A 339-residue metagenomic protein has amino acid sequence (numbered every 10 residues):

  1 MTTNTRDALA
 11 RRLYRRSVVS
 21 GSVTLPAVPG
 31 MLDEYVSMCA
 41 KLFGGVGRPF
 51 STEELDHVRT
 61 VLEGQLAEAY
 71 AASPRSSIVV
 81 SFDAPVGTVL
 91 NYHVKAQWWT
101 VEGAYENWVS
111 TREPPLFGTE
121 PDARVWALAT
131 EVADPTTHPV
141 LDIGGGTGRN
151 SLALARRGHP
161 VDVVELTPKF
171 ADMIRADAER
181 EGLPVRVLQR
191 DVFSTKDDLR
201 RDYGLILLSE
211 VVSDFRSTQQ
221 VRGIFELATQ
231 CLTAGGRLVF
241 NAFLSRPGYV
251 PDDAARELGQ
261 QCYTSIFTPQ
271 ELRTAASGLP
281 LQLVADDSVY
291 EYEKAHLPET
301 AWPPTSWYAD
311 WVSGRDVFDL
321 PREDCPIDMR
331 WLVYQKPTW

Functional and structural regions predicted by a protein language model:
M1-V132, T147-R157, V164-E181, Q189-T195 (+1 more regions): Class I (Rossmann-like) S-adenosyl-L-methionine-dependent methyltransferase catalytic domain, capturing the SAM-binding
T136-G146: Conserved class I S-adenosyl-L-methionine
D197-I206: A short acidic, Gly/Pro-enriched loop at the edge of an enzyme's catalytic core that lines a small-molecule cofactor
L208-V211: A short beta-strand submotif of the Rossmann-like class I SAM-dependent methyltransferase core that lines
D214-L227: A short, conserved alpha-helix within the catalytic core of class I
R216, L232-T233: Helix-to-beta-strand junctions that scaffold the AdoMet/dcAdoMet cofactor pocket in Class I SAM-dependent enzymes
G236: Glycine-centered, small-residue-biased loops immediately flanking beta-strands in adenine/cofactor-binding cores
